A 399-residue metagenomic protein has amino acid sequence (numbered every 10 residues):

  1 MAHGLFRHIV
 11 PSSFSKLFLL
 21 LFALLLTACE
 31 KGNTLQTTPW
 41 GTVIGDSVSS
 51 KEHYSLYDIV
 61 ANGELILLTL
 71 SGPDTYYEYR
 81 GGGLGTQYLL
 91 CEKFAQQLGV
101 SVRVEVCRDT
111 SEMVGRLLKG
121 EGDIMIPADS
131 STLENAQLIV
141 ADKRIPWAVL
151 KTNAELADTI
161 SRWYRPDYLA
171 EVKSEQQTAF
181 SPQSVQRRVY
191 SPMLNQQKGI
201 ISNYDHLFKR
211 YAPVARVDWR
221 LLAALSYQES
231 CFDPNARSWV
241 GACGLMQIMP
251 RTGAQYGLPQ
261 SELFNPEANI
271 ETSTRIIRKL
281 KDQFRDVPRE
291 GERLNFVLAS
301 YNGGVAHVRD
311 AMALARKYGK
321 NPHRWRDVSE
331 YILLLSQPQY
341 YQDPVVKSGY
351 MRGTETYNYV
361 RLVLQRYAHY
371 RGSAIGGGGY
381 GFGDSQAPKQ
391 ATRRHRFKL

Functional and structural regions predicted by a protein language model:
L26-A28: C-terminal motif of bacterial Sec signal peptides marking the signal peptidase cleavage site
E30-S50, Y57, G85-Q97, I145-S184 (+3 more regions): Extended ligand-binding regions for polar small-molecule ligands
T34-A128, I160: Extracytoplasmic small-molecule ligand-binding "clamshell" domains of the periplasmic binding protein/Venus flytrap
S47, Q183-F232, E267-I270, R285-P288: Export/targeting segments at the very N-terminus of extracytoplasmic proteins
S71, S130-R162, V189-P192, Q255 (+2 more regions): Periplasmic-binding protein-like
W147-V149, N295-H369: Catalytic and substrate-binding regions of cell-wall glycan-acting enzymes that process beta-1,4-linked
N235-S261, A268-K279, V363: Substrate-binding/active-site groove segments that recognize and process beta-1,4-linked N-acetyl-hexosamine
E355-L399: Low-complexity, Gly/Ser/Thr/Pro-rich intrinsically disordered linker/tail segments
